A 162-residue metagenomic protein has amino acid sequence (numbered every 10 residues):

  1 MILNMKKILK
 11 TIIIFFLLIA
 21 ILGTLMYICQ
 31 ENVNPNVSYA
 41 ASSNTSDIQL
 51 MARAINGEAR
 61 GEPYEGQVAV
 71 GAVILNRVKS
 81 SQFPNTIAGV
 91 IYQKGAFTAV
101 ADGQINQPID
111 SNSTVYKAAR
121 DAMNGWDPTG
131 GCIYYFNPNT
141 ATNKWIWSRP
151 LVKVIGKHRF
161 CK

Functional and structural regions predicted by a protein language model:
M1-S46, K162: N-terminal secretory targeting signals
N34-K162: Bacterial extracytoplasmic/cell-wall-associated proteins, especially those involved in peptidoglycan
